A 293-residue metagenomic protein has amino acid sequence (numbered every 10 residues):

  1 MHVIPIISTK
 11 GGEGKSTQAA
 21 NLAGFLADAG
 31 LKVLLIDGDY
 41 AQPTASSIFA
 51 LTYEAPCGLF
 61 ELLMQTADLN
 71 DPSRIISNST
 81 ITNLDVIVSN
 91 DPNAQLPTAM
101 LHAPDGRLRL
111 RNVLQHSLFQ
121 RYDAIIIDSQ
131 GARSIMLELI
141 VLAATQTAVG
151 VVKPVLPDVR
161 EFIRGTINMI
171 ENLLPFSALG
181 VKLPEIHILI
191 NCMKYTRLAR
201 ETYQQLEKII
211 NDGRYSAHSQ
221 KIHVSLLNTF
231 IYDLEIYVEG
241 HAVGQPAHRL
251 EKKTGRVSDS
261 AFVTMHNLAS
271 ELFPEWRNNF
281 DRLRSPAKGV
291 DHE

Functional and structural regions predicted by a protein language model:
M1-E293: P-loop NTP-binding core
